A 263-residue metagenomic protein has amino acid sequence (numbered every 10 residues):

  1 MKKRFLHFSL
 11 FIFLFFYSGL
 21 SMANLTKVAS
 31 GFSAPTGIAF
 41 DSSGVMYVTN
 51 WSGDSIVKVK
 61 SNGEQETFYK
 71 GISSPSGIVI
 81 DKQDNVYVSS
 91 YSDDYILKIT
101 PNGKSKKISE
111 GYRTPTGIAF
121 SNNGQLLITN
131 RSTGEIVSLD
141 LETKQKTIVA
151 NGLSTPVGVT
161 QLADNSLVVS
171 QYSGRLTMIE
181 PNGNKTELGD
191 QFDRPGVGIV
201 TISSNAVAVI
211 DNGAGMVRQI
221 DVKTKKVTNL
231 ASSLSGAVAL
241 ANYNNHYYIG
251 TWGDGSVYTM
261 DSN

Functional and structural regions predicted by a protein language model:
M1-S9: Bacterial N-terminal signal peptides that target proteins for export
S21-V48, G53, V257-D261: An edge-strand/N-cap motif at the start of beta-rich repeat modules
N24-A29, E64-Y69, K104-S109, K144-A150 (+2 more regions): A short beta-strand motif characteristic of beta-propeller blades
S30-S43, G71-Q83, Y95, G111-Q125 (+7 more regions): Beta-rich, blade/repeat-based domains predominating in secreted/periplasmic proteins but also intracellular
D41-S76: N-terminal, post-signal-peptide region of Sec/Tat-exported proteins
S55-K58, D94-K98, E135-S138, R175-T177 (+2 more regions): A short loop-to-beta-strand structural motif that recurs across blades of beta-propeller domains
V59-E64, I99-K104, L139-K144, I179-N184 (+2 more regions): Short loop/turn segments that connect beta-strands within beta-propeller blades
